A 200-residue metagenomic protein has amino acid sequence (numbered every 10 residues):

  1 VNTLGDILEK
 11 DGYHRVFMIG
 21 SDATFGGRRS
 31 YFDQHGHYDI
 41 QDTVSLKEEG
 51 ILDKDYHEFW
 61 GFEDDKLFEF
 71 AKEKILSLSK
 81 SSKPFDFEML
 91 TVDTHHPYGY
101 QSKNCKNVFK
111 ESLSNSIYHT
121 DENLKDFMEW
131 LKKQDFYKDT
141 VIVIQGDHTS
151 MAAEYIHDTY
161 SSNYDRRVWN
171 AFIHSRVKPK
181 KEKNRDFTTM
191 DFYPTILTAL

Functional and structural regions predicted by a protein language model:
V1-L200: Solvent-exposed soluble domains appended to multi-pass membrane proteins
